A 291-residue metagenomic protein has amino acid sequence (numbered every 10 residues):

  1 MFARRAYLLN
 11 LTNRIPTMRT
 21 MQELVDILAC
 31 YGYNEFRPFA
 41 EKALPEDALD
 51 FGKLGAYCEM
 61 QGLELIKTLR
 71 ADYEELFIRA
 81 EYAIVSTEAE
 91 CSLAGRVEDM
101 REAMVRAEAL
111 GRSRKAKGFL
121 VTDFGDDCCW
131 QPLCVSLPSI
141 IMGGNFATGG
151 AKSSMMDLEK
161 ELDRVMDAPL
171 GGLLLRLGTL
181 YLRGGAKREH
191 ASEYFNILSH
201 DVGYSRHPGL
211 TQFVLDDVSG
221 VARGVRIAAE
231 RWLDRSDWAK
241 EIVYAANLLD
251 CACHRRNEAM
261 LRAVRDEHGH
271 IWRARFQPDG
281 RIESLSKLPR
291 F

Functional and structural regions predicted by a protein language model:
M1, K53-A56, G62, L69 (+1 more regions): Substrate-binding groove of N-acetylhexosamine-processing glycoside hydrolases
M1-I78, C91: Feature activates predominantly on carbohydrate-active enzymes
